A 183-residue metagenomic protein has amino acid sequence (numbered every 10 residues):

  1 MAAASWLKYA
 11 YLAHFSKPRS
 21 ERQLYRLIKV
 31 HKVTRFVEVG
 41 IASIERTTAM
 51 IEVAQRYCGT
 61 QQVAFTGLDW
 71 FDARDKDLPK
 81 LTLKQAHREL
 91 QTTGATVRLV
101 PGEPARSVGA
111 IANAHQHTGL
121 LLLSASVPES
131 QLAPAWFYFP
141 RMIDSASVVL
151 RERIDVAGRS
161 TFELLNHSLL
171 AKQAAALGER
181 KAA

Functional and structural regions predicted by a protein language model:
M1-A183: A short alpha-helical cap/connector motif
